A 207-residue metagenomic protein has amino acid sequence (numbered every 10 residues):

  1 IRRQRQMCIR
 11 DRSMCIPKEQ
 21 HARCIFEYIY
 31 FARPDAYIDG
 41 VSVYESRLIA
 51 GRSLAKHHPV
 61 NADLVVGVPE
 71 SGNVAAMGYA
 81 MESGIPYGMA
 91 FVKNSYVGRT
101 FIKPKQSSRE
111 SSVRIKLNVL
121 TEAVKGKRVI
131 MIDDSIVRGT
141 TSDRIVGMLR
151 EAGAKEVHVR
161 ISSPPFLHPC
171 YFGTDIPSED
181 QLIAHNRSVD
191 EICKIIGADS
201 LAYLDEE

Functional and structural regions predicted by a protein language model:
I1-I9: Single conserved hydrophobic/aromatic residue that forms the stacking wall/gate of nucleotide- or nucleobase-binding
R10-C24, P69, V74-A75, Y79-M89: Terminal amphipathic helices with adjacent charged low-complexity linkers/tails
R10-N61, R109: Active-site-facing substrate-recognition patch
D11-M14, G40, V74-M77, G98-T100 (+1 more regions): Short helix/loop capping segments that flank catalytic or ligand/cofactor-binding pockets
C15-P17, V146-E207: PRPP-dependent phosphoribosyltransferase catalytic core
G51-H58, D63-L64, I115-G147, E179-D199: Phosphate/diphosphate-binding loops
V60-S71, A75, H158: Short glycine-rich phosphate-binding loop at a beta-alpha junction
G84-I130, G139, L167-P177: Short, glycine/charge-rich flexible loops or terminal/linker lids adjacent to PRPP-binding catalytic cores
